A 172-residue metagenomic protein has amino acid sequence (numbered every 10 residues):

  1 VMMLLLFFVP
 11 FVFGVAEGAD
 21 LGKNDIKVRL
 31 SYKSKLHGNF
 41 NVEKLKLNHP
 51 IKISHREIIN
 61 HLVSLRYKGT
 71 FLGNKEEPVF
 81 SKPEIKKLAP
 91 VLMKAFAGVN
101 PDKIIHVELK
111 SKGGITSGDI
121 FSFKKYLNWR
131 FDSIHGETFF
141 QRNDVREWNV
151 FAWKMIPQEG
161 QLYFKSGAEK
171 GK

Functional and structural regions predicted by a protein language model:
M2-F11: Bacterial N-terminal signal peptides
P10-V15, Q141-R142: A composition-driven signal for long, intrinsically disordered, charge-rich low-complexity tracts
G14, G18, G22, G38 (+9 more regions): Residue-identity detector for glycine
A16-K94: N-terminal Sec/ER secretory leader and immediately downstream segment of secreted/extracellular precursors
D20-L36, I134-K172: Polybasic, proline/glycine-rich intrinsically disordered low-complexity segments
K87-N100, I104-K124, N128-D132, E147-I156 (+1 more regions): Extended amphipathic alpha-helical regions
